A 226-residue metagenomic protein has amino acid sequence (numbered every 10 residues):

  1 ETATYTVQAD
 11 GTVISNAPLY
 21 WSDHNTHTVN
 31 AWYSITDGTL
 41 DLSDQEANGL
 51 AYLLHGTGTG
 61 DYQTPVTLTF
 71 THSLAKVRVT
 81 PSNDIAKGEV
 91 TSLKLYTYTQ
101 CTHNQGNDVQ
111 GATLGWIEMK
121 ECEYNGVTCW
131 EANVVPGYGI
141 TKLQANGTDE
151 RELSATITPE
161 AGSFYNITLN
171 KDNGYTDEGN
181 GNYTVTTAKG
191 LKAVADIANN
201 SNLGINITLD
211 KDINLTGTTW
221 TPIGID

Functional and structural regions predicted by a protein language model:
E1, I85-L114: Short, ordered, surface-exposed loop/turn motifs in non-cytosolic proteins
E1-K94, T128, V134-G137, Q144-D149 (+2 more regions): Short, low-hydrophobicity acidic/polar segments
N25-A31, T91-S92, T141-L143, N182 (+1 more regions): Hydrophobic beta-strand segments of well-ordered beta-sheets in folded domains
L54, W116-M119, G174-Y175, N182: Short glycine-aromatic motifs
A112-Y124: Extended, solvent-exposed segments with strong compositional bias
E152: Aromatic sugar-binding interfaces of carbohydrate-active proteins
A155: Non-catalytic DNA-recognition/assembly elements of restriction-modification systems
D172-D226: Surface-exposed repetitive/solenoidal architectures
